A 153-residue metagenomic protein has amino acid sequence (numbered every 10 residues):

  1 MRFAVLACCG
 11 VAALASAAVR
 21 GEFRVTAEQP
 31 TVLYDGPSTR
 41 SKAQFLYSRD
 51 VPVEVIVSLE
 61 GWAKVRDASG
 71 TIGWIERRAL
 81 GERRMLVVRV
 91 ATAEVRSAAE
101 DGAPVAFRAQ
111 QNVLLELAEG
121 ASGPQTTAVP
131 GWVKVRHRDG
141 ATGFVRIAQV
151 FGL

Functional and structural regions predicted by a protein language model:
M1-A4: Positively charged n-region of N-terminal signal peptides that target proteins for export
L6-A18: Hydrophobic h-region of N-terminal signal peptides that target proteins for export in Gram-negative bacteria
A15-D35, A43-R49, I56-D139, V145-L153: SH3-family beta-barrel domains
R40: A short beta-loop-beta micro-motif enriched in histidine and acidic residues
